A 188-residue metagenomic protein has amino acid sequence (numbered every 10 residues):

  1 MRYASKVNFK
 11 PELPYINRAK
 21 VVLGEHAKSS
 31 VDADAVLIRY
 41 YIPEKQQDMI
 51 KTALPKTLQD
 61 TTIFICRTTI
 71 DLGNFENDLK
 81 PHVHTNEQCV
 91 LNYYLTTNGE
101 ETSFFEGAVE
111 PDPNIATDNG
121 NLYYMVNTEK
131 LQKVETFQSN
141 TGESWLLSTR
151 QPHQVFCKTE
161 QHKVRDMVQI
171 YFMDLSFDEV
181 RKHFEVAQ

Functional and structural regions predicted by a protein language model:
M1-D78: Non-heme Fe(II)/2-oxoglutarate
R2, D78, Q88-N92, G99 (+2 more regions): Extracellular structured ligand-interaction cores
K10, T96, Y171-M173: Solvent-exposed residues in well-ordered beta-strands and their adjoining turns, especially edge/terminal strands
A53-T57, P81-T85, E135-Q138, C157-Q161: A general structural signal for short secondary-structure junctions and capping/turn motifs
P55-T61, T96-E101, L175-D178: Secondary-structure boundary elements
R67-T68, H82-H84, Y93, L147-R150 (+1 more regions): Short His-Asn-centered micro-motif
L72-S144: Catalytic core of non-heme Fe(II) oxygenases with the double-stranded beta-helix
D118-Q188: Catalytic core of Fe(II)/2-oxoglutarate
